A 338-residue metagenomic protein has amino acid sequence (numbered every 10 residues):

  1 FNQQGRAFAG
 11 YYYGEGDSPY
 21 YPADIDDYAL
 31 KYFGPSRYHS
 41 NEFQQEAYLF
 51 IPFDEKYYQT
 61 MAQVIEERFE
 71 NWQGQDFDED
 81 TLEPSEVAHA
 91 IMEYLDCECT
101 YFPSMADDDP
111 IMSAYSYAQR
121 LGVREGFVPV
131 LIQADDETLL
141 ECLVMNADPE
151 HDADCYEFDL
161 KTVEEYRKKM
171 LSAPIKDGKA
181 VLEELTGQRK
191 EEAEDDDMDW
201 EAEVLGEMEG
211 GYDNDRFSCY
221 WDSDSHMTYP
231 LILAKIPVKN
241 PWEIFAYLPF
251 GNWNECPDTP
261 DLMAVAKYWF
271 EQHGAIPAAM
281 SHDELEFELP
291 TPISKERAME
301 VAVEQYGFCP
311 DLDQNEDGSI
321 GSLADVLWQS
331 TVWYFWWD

Functional and structural regions predicted by a protein language model:
A7-A9: Boundary at the C-terminal end of the N-terminal hydrophobic targeting segment
Y12-E15, Y20: Acidic, low-complexity, intrinsically disordered interaction modules
V64-P241: Extended, low-hydrophobicity segments enriched in charged/polar residues
D108-Y115, C256-K267, M299-E304: Well-ordered, non-membrane alpha-helical segments in soluble/globular domains
Y220-Y268: Surface-exposed, low-hydrophobicity interaction/linker segments
Y268-A275: Short amphipathic beta-strand starts and helix->beta connectors
I276-S281: Short beta-strand
D283, E288-D338: Alpha-helical oligomerization segments
